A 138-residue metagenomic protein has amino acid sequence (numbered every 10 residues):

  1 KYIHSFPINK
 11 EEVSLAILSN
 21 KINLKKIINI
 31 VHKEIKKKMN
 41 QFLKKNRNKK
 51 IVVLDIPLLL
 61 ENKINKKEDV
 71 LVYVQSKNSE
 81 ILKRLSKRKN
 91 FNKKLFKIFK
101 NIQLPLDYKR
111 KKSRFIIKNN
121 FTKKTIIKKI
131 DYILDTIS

Functional and structural regions predicted by a protein language model:
K1-N48: ATP-dependent small-molecule kinase phosphotransfer cores that center on conserved nucleotide phosphate-binding segments
I8, I30-V31, S76, N101-L104 (+1 more regions): Short beta->alpha linker loops
K10-E11, L24, K36, N78-L82 (+2 more regions): A general structural signal for well-ordered alpha-helical segments in protein cores
A16, I30, R84-L85, F99: Amphipathic alpha-helical segments that mediate coupling or scaffolding at interfaces
I27, V53, I117: Residue-level signature of catalytic and energy-coupling elements of molecular machines, predominantly ATP/GTP-dependent
I35-M39, R47, K66-K67, K87-T136: Small-molecule kinase domains that catalyze NTP-dependent phosphoryl transfer to phosphate-bearing small molecules
K38-N46, I51-R88: ATP-dependent NMP and nucleoside kinases share a basic, alpha-helical "lid"
L71-Y73, D135-S138: A short, gly/pro- and small-residue-rich
